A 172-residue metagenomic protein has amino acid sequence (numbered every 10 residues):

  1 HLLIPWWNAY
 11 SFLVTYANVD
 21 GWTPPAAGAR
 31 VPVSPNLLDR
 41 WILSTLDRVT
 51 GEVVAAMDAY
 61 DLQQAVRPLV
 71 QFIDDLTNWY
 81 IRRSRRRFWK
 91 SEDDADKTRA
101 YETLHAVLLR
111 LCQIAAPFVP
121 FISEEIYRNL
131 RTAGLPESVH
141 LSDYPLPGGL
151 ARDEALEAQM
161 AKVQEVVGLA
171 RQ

Functional and structural regions predicted by a protein language model:
H1-V14, N36-V49, A65-R87: Core structural elements
V19-G51, R82-R171: Acidic, turn-prone loop/beta-hairpin segments
V53-A55: Short, well-ordered beta-strand elements within core beta-sheets of diverse protein domains
M57-Q64: Short helix-adjacent coil turns
